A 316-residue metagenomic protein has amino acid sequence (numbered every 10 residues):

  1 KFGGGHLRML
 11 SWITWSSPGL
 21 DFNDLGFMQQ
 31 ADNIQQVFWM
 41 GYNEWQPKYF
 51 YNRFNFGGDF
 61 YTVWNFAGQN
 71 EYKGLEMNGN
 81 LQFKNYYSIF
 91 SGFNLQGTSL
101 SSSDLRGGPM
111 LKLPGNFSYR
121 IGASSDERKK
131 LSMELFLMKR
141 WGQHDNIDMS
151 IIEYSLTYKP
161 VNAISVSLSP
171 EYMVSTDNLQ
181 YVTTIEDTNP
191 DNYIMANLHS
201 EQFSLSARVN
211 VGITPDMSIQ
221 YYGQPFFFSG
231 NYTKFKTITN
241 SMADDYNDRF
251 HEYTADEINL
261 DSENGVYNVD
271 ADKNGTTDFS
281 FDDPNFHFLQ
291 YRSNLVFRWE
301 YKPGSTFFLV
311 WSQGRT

Functional and structural regions predicted by a protein language model:
K1-T316: Exposed, low-structure sequence patches enriched in small/polar residues
